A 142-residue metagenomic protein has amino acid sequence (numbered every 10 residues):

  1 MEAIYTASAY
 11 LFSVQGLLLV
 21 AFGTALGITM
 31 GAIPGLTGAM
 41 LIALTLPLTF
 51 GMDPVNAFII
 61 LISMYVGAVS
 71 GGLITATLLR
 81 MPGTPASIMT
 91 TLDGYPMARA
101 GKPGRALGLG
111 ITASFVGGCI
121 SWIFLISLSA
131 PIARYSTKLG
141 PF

Functional and structural regions predicted by a protein language model:
M1-A57, R134-S136: Helix-loop-helix hairpins and the membrane-proximal interhelical loops of multi-pass alpha-helical transport proteins
A25-I28, L44-P47, L61-V69, G110-F115: Transmembrane helix-bundle signature of multi-pass membrane transporters/permeases
M30-M40, T77-I88, I120-F124: Short helix-coil transition sites and intra-membrane helix breaks within transmembrane domains of multi-pass
A39, L73, T77, P131-Y135: Membrane-spanning helices that line or support transport/gating and their immediate boundary helices in channels
V55-I59, P96-A113: Membrane-interface alpha-helices at helix entry/exit sites of multi-pass transporters
I59-L92: Juxtamembrane transmembrane-helix boundary signature
L107-F142: Membrane-embedded alpha-helical modules
